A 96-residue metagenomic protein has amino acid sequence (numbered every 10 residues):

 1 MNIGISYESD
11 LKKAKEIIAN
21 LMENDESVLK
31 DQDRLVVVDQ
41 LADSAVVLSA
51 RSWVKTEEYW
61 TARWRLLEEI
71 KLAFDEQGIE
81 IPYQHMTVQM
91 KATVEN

Functional and structural regions predicted by a protein language model:
M1-N96: Structured, soluble regulatory/oligomerization domains located on the cytosolic or IMS-facing side of membrane proteins
